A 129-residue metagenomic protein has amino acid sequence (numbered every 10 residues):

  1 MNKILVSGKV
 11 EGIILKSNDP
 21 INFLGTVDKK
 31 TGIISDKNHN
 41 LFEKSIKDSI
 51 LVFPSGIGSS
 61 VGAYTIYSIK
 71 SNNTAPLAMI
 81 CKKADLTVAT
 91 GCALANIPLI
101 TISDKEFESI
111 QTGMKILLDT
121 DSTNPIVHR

Functional and structural regions predicted by a protein language model:
K3-V10, L15-S122, I126: Feature captures the catalytic cores and cofactor-binding loops of soluble hydro-lyases/lyases that act on carboxylate
